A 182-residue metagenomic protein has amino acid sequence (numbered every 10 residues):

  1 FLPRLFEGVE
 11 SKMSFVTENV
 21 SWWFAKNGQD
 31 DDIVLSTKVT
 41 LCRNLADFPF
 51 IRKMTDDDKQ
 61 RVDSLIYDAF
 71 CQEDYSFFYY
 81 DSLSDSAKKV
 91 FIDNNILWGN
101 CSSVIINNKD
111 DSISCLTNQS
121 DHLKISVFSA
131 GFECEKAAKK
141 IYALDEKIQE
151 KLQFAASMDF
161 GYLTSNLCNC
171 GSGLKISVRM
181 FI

Functional and structural regions predicted by a protein language model:
F1-D159, N166, L174-K175: Long, Pro/Ser/Thr-rich low-complexity/intrinsically disordered regulatory tracts in eukaryotic proteins
S172-I182: Short glycine-/aliphatic-rich beta-strand segments at the starts of folded cytosolic domains
